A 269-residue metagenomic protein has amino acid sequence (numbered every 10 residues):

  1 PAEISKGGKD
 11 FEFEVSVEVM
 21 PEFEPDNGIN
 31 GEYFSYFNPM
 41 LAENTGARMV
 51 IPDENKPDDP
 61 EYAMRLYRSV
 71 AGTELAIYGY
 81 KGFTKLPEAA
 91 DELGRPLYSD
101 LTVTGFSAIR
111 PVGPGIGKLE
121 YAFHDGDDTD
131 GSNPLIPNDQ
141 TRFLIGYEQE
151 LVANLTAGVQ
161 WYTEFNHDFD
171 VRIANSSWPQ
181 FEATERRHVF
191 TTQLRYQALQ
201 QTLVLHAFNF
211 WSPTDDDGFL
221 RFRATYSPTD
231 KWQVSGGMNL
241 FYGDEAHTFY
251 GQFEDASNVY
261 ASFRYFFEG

Functional and structural regions predicted by a protein language model:
P1-K6, M64-R68, I77, F106-R110 (+7 more regions): Residues on the lipid-exposed face of transmembrane beta-strands in outer-membrane beta-barrel proteins
D10-V15, G72-L75, P114-K118, N154-G158 (+3 more regions): Repeated loop/turn-to-beta-strand initiation elements of outer-membrane beta-barrel proteins
M20-D26, Y80-L86, H124-D128, E164-D168 (+3 more regions): Structural signature of outer-membrane beta-barrel domains
G28-F34, P87-G94, T129-I136, D168-S176 (+3 more regions): Outer-membrane beta-barrel translocator domains and adjoining extracellular loop/strand segments of Gram-negative
F34-D139: Surface-exposed beta-loop-beta
E54-D58, G94-D100, N133-T141, Q180-R186 (+2 more regions): Replace "Gram-negative outer membrane beta-barrel proteins" with "bacterial and organellar outer membrane beta-barrel
G82, P111-T129, P134-F210: Detector for outer-membrane/organellar transmembrane beta-barrel domains, recognizing the amphipathic beta-strand
F253-G269: Outer-membrane beta-barrel "beta-signal"
